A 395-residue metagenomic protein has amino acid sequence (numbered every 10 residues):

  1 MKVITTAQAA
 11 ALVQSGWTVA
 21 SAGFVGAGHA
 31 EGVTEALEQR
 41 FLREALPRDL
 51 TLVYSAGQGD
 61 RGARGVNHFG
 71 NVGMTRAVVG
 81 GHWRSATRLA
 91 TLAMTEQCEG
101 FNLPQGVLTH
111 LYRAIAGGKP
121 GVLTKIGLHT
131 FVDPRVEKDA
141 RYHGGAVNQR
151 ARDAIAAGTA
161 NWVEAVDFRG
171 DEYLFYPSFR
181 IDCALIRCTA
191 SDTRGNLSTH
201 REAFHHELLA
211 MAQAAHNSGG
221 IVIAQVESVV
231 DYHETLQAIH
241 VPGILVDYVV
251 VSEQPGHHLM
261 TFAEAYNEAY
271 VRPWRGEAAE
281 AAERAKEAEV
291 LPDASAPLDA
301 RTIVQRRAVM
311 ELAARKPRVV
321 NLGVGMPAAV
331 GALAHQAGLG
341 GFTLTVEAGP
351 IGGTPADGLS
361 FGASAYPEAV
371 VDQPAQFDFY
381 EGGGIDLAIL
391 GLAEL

Functional and structural regions predicted by a protein language model:
M1-L395: Conserved alpha/beta enzyme-core scaffold
